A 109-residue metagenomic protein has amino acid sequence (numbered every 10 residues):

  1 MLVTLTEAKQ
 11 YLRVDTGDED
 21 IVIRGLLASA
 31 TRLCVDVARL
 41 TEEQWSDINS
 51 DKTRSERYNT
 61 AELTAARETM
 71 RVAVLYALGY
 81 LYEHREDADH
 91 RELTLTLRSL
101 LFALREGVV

Functional and structural regions predicted by a protein language model:
M1-V109: Divalent metal-cofactor coordination and adjacent catalytic microenvironments
